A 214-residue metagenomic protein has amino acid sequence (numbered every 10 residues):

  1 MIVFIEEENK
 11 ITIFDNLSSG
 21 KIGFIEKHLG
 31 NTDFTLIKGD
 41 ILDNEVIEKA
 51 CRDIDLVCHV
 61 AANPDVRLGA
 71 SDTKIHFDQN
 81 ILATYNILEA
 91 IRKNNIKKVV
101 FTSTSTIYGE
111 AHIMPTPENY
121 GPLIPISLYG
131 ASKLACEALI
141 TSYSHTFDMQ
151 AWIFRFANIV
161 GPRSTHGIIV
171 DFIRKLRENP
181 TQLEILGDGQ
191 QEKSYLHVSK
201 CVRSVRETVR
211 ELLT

Functional and structural regions predicted by a protein language model:
M1-I159, S199, T208-V209: N-terminal Rossmann-like NAD(P)+-binding domain of SDR-like oxidoreductases, especially those catalyzing
N63, R163-H166, N179: Residues at alpha-helix boundaries and the short loops/turns that link adjacent helices
G69, L183-G187: Short, hydrophobic secondary-structure boundary micro-motifs
M114-P115, H166-K175: A glycine/serine/threonine-rich, flexible loop-to-helix segment that serves as the NAD(P) cofactor-binding "lid"
I126, R155-G167, G187-S199: Glycine-rich "substrate-gating" loop/helix at the edge of Rossmann-like oxidoreductase active sites
H145, I173-L183, K193-T214: Alpha-helical substrate-binding/gating segment
